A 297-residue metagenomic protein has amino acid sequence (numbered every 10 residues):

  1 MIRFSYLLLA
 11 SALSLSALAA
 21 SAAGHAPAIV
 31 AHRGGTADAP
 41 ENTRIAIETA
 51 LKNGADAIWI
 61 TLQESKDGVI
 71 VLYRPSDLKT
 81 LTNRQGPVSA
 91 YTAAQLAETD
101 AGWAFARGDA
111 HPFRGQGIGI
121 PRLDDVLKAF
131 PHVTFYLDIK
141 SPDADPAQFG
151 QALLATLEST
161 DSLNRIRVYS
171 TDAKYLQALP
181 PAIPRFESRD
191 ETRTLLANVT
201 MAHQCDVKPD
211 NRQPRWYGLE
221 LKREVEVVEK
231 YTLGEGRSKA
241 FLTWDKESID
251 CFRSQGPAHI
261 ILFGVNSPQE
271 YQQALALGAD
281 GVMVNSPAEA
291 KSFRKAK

Functional and structural regions predicted by a protein language model:
M1-I2: N-terminal secretory signal peptides that target proteins for export/translocation
Y6-S16: Bacterial N-terminal signal peptides
A20-K297: Phosphate-group recognition and catalysis centered on beta-loop-alpha active-site segments
